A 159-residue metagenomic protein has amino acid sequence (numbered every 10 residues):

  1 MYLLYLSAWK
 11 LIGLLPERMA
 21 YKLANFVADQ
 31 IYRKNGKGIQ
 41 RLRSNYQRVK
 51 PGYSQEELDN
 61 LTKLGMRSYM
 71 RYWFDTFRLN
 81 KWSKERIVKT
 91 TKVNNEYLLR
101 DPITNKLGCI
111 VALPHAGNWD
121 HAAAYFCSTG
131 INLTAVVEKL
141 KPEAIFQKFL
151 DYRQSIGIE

Functional and structural regions predicted by a protein language model:
M1-L113, F146-L150: Membrane-anchoring hydrophobic helices of lipid-metabolizing enzymes
L107-E159: Catalytic core of membrane glycerolipid acyltransferases/transacylases, capturing the structured, soluble-facing
